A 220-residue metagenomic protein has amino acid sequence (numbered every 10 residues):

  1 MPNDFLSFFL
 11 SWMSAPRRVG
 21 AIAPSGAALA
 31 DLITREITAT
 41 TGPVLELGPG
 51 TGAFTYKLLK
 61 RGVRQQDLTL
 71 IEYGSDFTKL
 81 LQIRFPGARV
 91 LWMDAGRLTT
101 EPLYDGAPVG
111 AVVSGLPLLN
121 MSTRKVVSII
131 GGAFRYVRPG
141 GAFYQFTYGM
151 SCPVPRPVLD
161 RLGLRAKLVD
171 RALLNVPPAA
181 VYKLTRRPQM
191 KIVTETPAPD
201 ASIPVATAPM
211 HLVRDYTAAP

Functional and structural regions predicted by a protein language model:
P2-A39: Class I SAM-dependent methyltransferase Rossmann-like catalytic core, especially the SAM/SAH-binding loop
F5-M13, R35, P157-P220: SAM/dcSAM-binding transferase cores
T41-G50: Conserved class I S-adenosyl-L-methionine
G52-Y56: Glycine-rich SAM-binding Motif I of class I
G74: Conserved SAM/SAH-binding beta-strand->alpha-helix loop
F77-D105: S-adenosyl-L-methionine
V127-P139: A short glycine-rich, Lys/Arg-flanked "PGG" loop and its adjoining helix->strand segment in the class I
V137-Y148: Conserved beta-strand signature within the Rossmann-like core of class I S-adenosyl-L-methionine
